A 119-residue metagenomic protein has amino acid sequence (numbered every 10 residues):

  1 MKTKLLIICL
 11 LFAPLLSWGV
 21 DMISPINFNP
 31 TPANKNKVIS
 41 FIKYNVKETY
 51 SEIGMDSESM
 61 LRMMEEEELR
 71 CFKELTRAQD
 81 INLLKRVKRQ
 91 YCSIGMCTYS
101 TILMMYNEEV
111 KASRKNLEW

Functional and structural regions predicted by a protein language model:
K4-L16: Sec-dependent N-terminal signal peptides
I8-L10, E74, K115: A periodicity- and composition-biased signal for non-globular, repetitive helical segments
L15, V110-R114, W119: Long terminal segments
W18-D21: Boundary of Sec targeting at the N-terminus
I23-G54, L69, K73-G95, E118: Short, flexible domain-boundary/linker segments around small modular repeats
D56-F72, T98-R114: Extracellular/lumenal glycan-associated surfaces
